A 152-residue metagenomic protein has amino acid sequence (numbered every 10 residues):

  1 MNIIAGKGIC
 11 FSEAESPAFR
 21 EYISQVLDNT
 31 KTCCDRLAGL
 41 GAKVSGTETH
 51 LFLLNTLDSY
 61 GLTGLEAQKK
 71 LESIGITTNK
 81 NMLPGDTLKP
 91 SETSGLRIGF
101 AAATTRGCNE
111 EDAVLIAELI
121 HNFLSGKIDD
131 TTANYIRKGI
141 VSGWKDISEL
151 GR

Functional and structural regions predicted by a protein language model:
M1-S59, T63, G143: Active-site C-terminal subdomain of aminotransferase-like
Y22, E66-K69, M82-L83, D112-A113 (+1 more regions): Composition- and surface-driven signal marking solvent-exposed, interaction-prone regions in large proteins
D28, P90-R152: PLP-dependent enzyme catalytic core of the Aspartate aminotransferase-like
T32, R36-L40, E66-I74, A117 (+2 more regions): Generic non-transmembrane alpha-helical segments
K43-G107: Conserved PLP-binding catalytic core of the aspartate aminotransferase-like
